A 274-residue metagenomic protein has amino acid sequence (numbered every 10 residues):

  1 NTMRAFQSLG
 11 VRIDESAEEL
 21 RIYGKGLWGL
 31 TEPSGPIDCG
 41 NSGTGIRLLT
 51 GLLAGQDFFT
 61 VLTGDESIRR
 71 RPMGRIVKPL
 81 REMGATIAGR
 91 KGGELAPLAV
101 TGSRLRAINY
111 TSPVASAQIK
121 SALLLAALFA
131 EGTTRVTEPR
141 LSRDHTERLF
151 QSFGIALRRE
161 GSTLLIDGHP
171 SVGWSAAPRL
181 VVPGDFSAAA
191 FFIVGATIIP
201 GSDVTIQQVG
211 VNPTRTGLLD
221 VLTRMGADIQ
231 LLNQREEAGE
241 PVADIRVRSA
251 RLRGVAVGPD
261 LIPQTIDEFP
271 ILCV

Functional and structural regions predicted by a protein language model:
N1-V274: Structural preference for solvent-exposed beta-strand-turn elements and adjacent flexible terminal/loop segments within
